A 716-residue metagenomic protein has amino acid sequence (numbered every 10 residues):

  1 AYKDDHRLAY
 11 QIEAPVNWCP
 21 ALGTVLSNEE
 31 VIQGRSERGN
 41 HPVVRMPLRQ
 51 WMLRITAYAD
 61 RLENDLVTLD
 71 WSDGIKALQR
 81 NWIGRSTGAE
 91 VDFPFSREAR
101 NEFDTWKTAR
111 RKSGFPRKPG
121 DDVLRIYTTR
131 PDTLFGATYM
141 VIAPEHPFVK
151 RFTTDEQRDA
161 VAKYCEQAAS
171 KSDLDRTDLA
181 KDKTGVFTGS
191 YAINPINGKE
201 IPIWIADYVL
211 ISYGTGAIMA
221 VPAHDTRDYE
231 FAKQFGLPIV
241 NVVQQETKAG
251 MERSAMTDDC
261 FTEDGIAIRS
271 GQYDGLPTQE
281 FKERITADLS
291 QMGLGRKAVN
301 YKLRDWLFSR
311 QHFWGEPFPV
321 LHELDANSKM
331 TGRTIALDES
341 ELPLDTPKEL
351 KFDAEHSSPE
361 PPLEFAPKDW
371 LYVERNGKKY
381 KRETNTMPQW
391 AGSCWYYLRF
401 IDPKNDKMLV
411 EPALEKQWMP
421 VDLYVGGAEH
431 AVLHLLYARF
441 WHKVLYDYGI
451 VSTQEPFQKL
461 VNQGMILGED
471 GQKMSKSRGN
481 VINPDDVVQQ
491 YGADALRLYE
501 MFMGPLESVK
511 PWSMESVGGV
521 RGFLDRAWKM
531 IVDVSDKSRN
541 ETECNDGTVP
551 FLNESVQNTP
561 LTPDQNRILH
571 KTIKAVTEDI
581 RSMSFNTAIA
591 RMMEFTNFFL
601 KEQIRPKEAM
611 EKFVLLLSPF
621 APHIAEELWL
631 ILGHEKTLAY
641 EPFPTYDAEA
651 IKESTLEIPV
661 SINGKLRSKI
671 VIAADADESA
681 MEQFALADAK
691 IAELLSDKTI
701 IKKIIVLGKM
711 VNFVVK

Functional and structural regions predicted by a protein language model:
A1-V123, A217-E339, N483-R521, L569-I573 (+2 more regions): Residue patterns forming the tRNA-binding/recognition surfaces of aminoacyl-tRNA synthetases and related DALR
D5-N17, P94, K297-N327, F440 (+5 more regions): Helix-rich, typically C-terminal accessory recognition domains appended to large enzymatic cores
I12-P15, R61, I75-I83, T128-C260 (+7 more regions): Structured ligand/cofactor/substrate-binding pocket environments in proteins
E37-R38, V43-R45, S96, F115 (+5 more regions): Extended, domain-scale alpha-helical bundle/helix-rich regions
G74-R125, K171-K199, I203-W204, W306 (+9 more regions): Flexible, glycine/threonine-enriched loop-and-boundary segments that flank and lead into catalytic domains of large
A143-H146, D155-R158, V186, L237-E246 (+10 more regions): Basic, alpha-helical terminal appendages of large translation-related enzymes
R269-L276, P420-A428, A674: Short histidine-centered catalytic/ligand-binding loop motif
D402-Q417: Cytochrome P450 heme-binding Cys-pocket and its upstream "meander" loop
